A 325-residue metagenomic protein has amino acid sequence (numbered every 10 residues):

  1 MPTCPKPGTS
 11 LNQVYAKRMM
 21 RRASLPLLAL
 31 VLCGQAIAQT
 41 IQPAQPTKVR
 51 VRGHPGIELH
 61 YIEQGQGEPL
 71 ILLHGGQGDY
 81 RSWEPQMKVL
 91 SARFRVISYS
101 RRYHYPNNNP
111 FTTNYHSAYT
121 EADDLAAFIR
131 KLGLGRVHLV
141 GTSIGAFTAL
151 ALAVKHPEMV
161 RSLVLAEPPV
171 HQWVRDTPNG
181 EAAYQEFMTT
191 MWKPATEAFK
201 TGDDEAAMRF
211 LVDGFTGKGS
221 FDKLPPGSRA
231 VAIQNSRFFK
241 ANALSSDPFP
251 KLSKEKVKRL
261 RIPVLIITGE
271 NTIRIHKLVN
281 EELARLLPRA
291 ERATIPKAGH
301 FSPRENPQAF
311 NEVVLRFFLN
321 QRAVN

Functional and structural regions predicted by a protein language model:
N12-L70, A92-F94, L319-N325: Alpha/beta-hydrolase fold catalytic core
G53-F111, F128: Conserved HGGG/HGGXW glycine-rich cap/lid loop of the alpha/beta-hydrolase fold
S100-H104, P169, A298-G299: Short beta-to-alpha linker loops that shape the active-site pocket of alpha/beta-hydrolase fold enzymes
Y119-V137: Conserved acidic catalytic loop of the alpha/beta-hydrolase fold
G135-V174: Conserved hydrolase catalytic core segment
K200-K240: Conserved alpha/beta-hydrolase catalytic His-Asp/Glu region
S228-R285, T294: Conserved serine/cysteine hydrolase catalytic core
R289-N325: Catalytic active-site module of serine/aspartate enzymes centered on a nucleophile-bearing elbow/loop
